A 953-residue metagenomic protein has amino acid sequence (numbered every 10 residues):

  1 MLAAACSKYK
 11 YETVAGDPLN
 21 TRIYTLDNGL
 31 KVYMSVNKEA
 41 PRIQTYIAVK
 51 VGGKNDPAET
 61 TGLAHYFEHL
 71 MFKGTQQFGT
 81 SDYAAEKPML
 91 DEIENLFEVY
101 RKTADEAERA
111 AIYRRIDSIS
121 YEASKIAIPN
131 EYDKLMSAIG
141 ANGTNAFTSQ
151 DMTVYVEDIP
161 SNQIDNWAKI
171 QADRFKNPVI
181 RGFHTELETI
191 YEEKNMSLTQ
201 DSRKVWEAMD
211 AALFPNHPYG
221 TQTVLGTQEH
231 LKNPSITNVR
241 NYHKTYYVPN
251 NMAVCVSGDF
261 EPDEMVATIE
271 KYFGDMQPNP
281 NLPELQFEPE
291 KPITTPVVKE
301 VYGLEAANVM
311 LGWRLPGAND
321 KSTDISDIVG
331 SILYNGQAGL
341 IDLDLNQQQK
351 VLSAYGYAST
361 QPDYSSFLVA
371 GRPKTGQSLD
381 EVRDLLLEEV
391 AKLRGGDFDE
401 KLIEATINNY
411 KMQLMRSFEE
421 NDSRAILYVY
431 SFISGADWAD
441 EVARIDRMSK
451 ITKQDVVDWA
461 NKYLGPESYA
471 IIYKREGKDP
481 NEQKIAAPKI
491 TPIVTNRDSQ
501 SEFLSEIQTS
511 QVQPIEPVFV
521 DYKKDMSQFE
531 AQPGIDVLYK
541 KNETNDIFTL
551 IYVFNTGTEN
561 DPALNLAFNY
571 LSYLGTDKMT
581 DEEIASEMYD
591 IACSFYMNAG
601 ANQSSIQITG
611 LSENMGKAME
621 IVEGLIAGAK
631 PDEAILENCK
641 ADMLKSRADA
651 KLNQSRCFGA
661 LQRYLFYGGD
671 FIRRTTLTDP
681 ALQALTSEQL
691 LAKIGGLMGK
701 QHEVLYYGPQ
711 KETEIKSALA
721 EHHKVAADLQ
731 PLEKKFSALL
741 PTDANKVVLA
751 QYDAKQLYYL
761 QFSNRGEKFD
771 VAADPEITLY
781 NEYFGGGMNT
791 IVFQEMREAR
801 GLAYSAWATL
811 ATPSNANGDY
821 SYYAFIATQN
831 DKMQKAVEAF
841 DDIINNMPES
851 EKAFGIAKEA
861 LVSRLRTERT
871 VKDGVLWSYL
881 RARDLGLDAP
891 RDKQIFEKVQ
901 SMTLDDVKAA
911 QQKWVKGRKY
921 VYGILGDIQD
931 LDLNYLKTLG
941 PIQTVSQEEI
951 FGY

Functional and structural regions predicted by a protein language model:
C6-A127, V156-S161, D165-P178, L225 (+11 more regions): His/Glu-rich zincin catalytic helix
S35, A40-G53, G62-L63, T80-D173 (+15 more regions): M16 family metallopeptidases and their MPP-like homologs
K73, Q77, S118, S124-E131 (+8 more regions): Peptidyl-prolyl cis-trans isomerase
G182-L187, R203-K204, A208-D210, T221-Q222 (+3 more regions): Hydrophobic, small-residue-rich alpha-helical packing segments that form membrane-like cores
Y191-L198, R203: Carboxylate/His-rich catalytic cores and anion/metal-binding grooves
L231-S235, V239, L682-L685, L690: Alpha-helical scaffold elements lining the catalytic groove of polysaccharide deacetylases
D455-K474, K908-G926: Bilobed periplasmic-binding protein-like "clamshell/Venus-flytrap" ligand-binding domains
